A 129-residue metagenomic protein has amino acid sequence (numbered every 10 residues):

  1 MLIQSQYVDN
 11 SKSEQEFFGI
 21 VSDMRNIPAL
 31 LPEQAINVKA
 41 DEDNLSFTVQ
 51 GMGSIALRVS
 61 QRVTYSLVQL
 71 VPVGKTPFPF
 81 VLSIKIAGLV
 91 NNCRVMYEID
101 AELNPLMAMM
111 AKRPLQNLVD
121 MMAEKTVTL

Functional and structural regions predicted by a protein language model:
M1-D41: Hydrophobic ligand-binding cavity/cleft-lining segments
M1-Q4, F47, C93, D100: Extended beta-strand/beta-hairpin segments
I3-S5, G53-A56, F78-S83: Short, surface-exposed coil-to-beta transition loops
Y7-S11, S46-T48, R58, K85: Generic structural detector for well-ordered beta-strands
E14, S60-Y65, K85-R94: A short, structured loop/turn motif at beta-sheet edges
G19-A29, T64-Y65, K112, Q116 (+2 more regions): Short, intrinsically disordered, mixed-charge
P28-A29, Q34-T76: Glycine-rich portal/gate segments that line the openings of hydrophobic small-molecule binding cavities
P72-E124: Beta-strand/loop substructures that line and gate deep hydrophobic ligand-binding cavities in soluble
